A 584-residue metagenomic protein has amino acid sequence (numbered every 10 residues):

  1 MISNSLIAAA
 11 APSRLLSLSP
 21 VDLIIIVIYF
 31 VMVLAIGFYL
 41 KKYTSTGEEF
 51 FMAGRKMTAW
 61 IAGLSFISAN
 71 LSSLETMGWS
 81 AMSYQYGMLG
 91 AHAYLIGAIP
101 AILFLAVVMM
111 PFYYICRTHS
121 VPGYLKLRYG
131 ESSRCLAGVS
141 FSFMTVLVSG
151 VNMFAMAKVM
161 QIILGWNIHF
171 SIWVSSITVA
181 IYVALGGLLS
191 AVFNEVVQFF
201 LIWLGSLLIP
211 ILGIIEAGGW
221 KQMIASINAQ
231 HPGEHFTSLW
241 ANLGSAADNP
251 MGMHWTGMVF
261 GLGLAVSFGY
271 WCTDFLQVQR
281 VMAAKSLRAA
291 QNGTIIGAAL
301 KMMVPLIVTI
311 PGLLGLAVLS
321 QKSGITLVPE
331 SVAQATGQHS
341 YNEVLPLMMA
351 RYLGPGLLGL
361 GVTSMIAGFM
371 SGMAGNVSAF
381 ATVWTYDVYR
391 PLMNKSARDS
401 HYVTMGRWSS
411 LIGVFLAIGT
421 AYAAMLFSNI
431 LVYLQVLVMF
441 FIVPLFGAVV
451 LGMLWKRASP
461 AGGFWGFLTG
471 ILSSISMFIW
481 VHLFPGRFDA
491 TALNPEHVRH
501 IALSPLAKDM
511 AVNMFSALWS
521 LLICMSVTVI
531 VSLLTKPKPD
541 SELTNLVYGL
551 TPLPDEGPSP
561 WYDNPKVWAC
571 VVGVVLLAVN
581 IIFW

Functional and structural regions predicted by a protein language model:
I2-W584: Membrane-embedded helix-loop-helix hairpins and adjacent transmembrane boundary segments in multi-pass transporters
